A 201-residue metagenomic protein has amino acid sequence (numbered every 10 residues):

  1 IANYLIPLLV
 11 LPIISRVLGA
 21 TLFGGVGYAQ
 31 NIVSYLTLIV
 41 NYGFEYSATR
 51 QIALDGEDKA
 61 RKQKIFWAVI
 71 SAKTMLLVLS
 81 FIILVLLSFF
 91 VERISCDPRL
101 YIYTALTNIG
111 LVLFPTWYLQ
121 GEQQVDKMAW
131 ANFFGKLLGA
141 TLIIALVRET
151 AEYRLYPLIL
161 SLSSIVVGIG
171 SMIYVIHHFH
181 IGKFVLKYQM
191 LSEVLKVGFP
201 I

Functional and structural regions predicted by a protein language model:
I1-E45, F81, V85, A140 (+1 more regions): Signature of the first transmembrane helix
Y4, N31-S34, L77, N108 (+2 more regions): Residue-level recognition of pore/gate-forming positions within transmembrane alpha-helices of multi-pass
L5-P12, S80-L87, N132-Y153, I169-S171: Alpha-helical transmembrane segments of multi-pass membrane transporters and transport-associated inner-membrane enzymes
L18-A29, D55-W67, V78-I109, E149-P157: Membrane-interface helix-capping segments at transmembrane helix termini in multi-pass transporters
G27-Q30, V69, K73, T104 (+2 more regions): Residue-level recognition of transmembrane alpha-helices in multi-pass small-molecule transporters/permeases
N41-E57, I70: Helix-loop junctions and terminal segments of transmembrane helices in multi-pass membrane transport/translocation
P98, N108-A131: Membrane-interface junctions at transmembrane-helix termini in multi-pass inner-membrane proteins
D126, Y153-P157, I169-I201: Interhelical loop/hinge segments that connect adjacent transmembrane helices in multipass membrane
